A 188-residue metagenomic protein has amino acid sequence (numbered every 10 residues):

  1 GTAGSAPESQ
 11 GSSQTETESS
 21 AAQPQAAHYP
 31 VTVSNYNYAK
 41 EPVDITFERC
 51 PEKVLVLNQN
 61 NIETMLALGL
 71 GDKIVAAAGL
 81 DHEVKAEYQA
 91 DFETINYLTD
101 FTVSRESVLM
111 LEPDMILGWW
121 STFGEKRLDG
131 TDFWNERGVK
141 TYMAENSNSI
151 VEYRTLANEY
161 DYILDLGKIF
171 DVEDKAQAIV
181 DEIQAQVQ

Functional and structural regions predicted by a protein language model:
G1-I62, D174-Q188: Bacterial Sec-exported substrate-binding components of ABC uptake systems
Y29, G130-Q188: Extracytoplasmic substrate-binding proteins
N37, A78-D81, E145: Residues at the C-termini of beta-strands that transition into short coil/loop
T46-C50, G69, L109-M110, W134-E136: Extracellular/periplasmic catalytic domains that process cell-envelope and extracellular macromolecules
K53-L111, M115, W120-S121: A short, structured surface patch at a secondary-structure boundary
N60, V103, R127-D129, D161-Y162: Short Gly/charged-rich anion-binding patches and loops
V84-A86, G124-L128, E152: Extracytoplasmic/secreted cell-surface and envelope-processing proteins
S104, T122-E125, T141, N148-S149: A short acidic, glycine/proline-enriched capping/turn motif at secondary-structure boundaries, especially helix N-cap
